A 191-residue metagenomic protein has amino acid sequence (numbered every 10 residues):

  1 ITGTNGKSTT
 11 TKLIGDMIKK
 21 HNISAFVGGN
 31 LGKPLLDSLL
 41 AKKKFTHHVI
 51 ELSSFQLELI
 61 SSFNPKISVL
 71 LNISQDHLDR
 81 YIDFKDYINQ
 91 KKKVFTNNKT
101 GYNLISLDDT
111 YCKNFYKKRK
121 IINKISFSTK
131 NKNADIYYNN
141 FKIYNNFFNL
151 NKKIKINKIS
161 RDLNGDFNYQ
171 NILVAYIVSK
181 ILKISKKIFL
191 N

Functional and structural regions predicted by a protein language model:
I1-L107, Y111-I122, Y176-L182: Phosphate-binding loop of NTP-binding sites
I82-K85, K92, K117, I121-N191: Adenine nucleotide phosphate-binding catalytic loops in nucleotide-utilizing enzymes
